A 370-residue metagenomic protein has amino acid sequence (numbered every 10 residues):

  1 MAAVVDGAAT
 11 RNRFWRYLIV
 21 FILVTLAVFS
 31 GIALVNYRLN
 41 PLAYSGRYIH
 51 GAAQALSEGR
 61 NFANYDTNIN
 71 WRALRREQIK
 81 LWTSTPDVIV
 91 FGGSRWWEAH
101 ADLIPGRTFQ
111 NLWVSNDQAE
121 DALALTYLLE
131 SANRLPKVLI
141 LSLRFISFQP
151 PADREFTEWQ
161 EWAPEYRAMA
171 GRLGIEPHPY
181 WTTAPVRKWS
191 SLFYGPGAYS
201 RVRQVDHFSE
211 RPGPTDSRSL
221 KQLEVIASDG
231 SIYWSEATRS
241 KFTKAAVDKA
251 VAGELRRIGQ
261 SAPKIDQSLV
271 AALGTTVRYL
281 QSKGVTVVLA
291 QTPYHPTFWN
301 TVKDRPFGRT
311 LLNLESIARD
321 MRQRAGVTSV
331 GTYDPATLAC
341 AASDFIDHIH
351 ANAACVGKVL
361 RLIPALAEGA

Functional and structural regions predicted by a protein language model:
M1-T85, R134: N-terminal secretory targeting modules
S84-E176: Membrane-embedded segments
G92, S142-I146, A290-H295, T332-P335: Short loop/turn segments at strand-loop or loop-helix junctions that form parts of catalytic or ligand-binding pockets
A122-L125, Q267-G274, F307-A318: Well-ordered, non-membrane alpha-helical segments in soluble/globular domains
D153, H295-K303, G326, A336-C340: Extracytoplasmic/periplasmic soluble domains downstream of a signal peptide or transmembrane helix
F156-K283: Secreted/periplasmic serine-hydrolase-like ester/acetyl group-modifying domain
Y279-P306: Active-site segments of SGNH/GDSL-like serine hydrolases that catalyze O-acetyl group transfer/hydrolysis on lipids
F307-R309, N313-A370: C-terminal regions of proteins
